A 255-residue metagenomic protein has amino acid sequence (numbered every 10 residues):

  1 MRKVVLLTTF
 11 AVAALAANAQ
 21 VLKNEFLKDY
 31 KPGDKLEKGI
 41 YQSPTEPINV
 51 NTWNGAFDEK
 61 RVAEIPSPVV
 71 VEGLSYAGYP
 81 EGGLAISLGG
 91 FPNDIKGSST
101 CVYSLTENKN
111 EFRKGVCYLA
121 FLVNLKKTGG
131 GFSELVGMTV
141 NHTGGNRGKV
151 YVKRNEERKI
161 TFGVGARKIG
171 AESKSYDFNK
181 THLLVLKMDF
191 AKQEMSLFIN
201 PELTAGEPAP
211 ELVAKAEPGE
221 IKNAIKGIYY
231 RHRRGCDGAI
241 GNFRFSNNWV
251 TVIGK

Functional and structural regions predicted by a protein language model:
M1-L22: Bacterial Sec-dependent N-terminal signal peptides
A19-R61, K255: Extracellular carbohydrate-recognition regions
N24-K31, R234-G254: Extracellular, beta-strand-rich glycan-interacting domains
E25, L119-L125, L184, F243: Short hydrophobic/aromatic patches on beta-strands that form ligand-binding or substrate-lining surfaces
P68, S75-R158: Secretory/extracellular carbohydrate-interaction modules and structurally similar beta-sandwich "look-alikes"
F121, K180-M188, M195-L197: Short tryptophan-centered beta-strand motifs in secreted/extracellular beta-sheet-rich domains of glycan-recognition
T161-L183: Short, aromatic/His-centered strand-loop micro-motif at the edge of beta-sheets
P208-G241: Flexible glycan-contacting loops in extracellular carbohydrate-active proteins
